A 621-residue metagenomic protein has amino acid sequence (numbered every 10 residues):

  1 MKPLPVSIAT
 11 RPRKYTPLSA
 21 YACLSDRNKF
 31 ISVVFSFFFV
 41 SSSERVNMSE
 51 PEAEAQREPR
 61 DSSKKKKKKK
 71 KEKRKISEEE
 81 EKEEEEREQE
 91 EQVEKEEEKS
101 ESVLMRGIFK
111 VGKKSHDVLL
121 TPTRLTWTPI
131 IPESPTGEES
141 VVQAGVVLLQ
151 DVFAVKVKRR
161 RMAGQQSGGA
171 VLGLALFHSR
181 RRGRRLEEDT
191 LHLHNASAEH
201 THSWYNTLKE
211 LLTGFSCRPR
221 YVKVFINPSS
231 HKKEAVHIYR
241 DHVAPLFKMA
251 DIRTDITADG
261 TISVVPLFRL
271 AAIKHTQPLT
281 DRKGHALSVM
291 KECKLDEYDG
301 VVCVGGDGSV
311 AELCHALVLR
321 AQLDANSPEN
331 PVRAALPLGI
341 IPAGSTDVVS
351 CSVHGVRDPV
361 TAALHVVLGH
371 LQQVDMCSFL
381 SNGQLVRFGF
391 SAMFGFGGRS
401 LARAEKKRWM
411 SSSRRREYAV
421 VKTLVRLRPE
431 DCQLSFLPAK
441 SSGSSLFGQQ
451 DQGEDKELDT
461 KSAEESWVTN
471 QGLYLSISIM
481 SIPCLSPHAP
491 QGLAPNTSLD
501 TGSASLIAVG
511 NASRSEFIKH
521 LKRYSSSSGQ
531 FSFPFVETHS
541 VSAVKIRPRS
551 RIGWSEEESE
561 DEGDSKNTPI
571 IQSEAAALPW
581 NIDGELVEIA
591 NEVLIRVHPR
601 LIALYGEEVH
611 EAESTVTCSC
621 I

Functional and structural regions predicted by a protein language model:
K2-P5, R11-T16, Y21-D26, F39-V304 (+4 more regions): ATP/NTP phosphate-donor binding region
T10, T123-T126, P132-E133, R181 (+14 more regions): Conserved beta-strand elements of beta-rich interaction domains across eukaryotes, especially beta-propellers
E52, V236-H237, D241, A250 (+7 more regions): Catalytic core of DAGKc-family lipid kinases
V103-M105, K110-K114, E139-V141, V157-R161 (+12 more regions): Eukaryotic intrinsically disordered and solvent-exposed regulatory patches
K114-P122, I479, T497, V593-V597: Broad, structure-driven detector of short, well-ordered beta-strand segments within folded domains
F247, D251-V264, E585-L586, I595-I621: C-terminal helix/juxtamembrane-tail motif
G369, A419-P438, T501-A577, N581 (+1 more regions): Catalytic phosphate-donor-binding core of small-molecule kinases
L475-E516: Active-site beta-loop-alpha substructure in enzyme catalytic cores, prototypically the cysteine-centered nucleophile
